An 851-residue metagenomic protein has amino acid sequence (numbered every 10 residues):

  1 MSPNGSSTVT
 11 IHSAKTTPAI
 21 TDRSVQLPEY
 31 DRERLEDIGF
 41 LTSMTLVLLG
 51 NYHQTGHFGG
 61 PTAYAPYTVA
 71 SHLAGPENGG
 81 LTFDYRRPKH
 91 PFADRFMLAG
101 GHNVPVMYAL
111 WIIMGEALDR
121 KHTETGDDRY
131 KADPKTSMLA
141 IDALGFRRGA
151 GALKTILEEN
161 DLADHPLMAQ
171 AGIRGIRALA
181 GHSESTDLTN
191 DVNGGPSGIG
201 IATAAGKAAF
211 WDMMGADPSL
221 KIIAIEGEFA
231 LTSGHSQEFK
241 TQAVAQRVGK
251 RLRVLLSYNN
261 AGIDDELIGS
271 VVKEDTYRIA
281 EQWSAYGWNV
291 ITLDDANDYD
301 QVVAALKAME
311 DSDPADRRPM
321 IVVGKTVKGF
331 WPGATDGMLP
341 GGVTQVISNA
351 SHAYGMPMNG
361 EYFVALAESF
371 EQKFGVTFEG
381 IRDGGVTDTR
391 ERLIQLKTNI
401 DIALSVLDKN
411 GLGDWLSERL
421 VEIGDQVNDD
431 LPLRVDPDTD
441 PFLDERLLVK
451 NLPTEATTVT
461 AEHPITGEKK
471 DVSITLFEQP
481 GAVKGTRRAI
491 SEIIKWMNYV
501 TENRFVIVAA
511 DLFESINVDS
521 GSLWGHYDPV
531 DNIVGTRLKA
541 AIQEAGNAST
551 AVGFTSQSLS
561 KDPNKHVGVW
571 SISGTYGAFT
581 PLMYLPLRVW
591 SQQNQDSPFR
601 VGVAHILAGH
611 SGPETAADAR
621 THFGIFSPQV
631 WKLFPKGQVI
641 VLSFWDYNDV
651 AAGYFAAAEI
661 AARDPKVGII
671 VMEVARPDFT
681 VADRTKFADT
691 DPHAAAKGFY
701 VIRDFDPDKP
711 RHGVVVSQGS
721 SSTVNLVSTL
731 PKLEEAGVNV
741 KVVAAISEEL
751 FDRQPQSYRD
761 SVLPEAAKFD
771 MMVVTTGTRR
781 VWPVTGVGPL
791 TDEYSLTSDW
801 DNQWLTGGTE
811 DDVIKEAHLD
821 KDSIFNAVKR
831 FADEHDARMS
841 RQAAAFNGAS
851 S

Functional and structural regions predicted by a protein language model:
L27-D31, L35, T42-S43, V47 (+5 more regions): Cofactor-binding active-site loop characterized by glycine-rich and histidine/acidic residues
G39-T55, S257: N-terminal capping segment at the start of a domain
H53-A65, F96-H102, A163, M168-A171 (+10 more regions): Active-site nucleophile and cofactor-binding loops and adjacent substrate-binding regions of central metabolic enzymes
G80-Y85, W211-I223, S556-L582, G602-A604 (+1 more regions): Glycine-rich phosphate/pyrophosphate-binding loops and their adjacent beta-strand/loop elements at enzyme active sites
E116-R129, V244-L255, A285-W288, W590-H610: A glycine-rich helix N-cap at a beta->alpha junction
E124-D127, K131-D133, S137, N359-Y362 (+2 more regions): N-terminal leader/propeptide and maturation segments of large enzyme subunits in energy/redox metabolism and hydrolases
G149-N190, I199-T203, M213-I223, T232 (+5 more regions): Thiamine diphosphate
V406-R600, A688-S722, S728-T729, E734-V738 (+1 more regions): Non-catalytic terminal/interface segments that mediate subunit docking, oligomerization, and allosteric communication
